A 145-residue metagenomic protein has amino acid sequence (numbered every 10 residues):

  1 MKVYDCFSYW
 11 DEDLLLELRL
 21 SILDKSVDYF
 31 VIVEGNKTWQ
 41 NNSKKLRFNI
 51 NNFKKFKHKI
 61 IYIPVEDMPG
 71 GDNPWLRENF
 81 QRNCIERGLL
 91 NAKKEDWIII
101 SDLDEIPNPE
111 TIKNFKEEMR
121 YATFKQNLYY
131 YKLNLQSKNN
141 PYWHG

Functional and structural regions predicted by a protein language model:
M1-K25: N-proximal low-complexity "stem/linker" segments adjacent to membrane-targeting elements
V3, I60, Y121: Short, conserved active-site loop motifs that form the nucleotide-linked donor/cofactor pocket
D5-W10, V33-E34, I100-L103, F124-N127: Short His-Asn-centered micro-motif
S26, F56-H58, E117: Short, structured coil segments at secondary-structure junctions
G35-I100, P109: Active-site-proximal specificity loops/subdomain of glycosyltransferases
E105-G145: Conserved catalytic core of nucleotide-sugar-dependent glycosyltransferases
